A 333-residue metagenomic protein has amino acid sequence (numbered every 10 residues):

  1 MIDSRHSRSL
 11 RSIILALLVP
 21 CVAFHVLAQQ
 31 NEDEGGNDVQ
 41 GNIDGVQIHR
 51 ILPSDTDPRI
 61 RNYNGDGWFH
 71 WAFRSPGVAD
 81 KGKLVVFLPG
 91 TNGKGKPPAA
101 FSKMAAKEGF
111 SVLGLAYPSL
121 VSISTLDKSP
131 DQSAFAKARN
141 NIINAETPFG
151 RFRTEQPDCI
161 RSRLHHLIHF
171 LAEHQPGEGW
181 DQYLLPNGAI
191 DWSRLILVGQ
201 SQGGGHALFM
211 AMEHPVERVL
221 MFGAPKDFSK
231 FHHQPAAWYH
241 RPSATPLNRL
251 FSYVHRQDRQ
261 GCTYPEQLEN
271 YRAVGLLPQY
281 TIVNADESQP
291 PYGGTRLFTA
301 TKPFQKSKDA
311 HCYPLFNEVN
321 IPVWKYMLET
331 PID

Functional and structural regions predicted by a protein language model:
Q30-V78: N-terminal cap/lid segment of alpha/beta-hydrolase-fold proteins
A72-P76, E217-C312: The feature captures the conserved acid-bearing segment of alpha/beta-hydrolase catalytic domains
G82-G90: Short beta-strand element of the alpha/beta-hydrolase
A99-G114: Short amphipathic alpha-helix adjacent to the substrate-entry channel of hydrolases
S133-N187: Alpha/beta-hydrolase active-site loop
L185-G199: Alpha/beta-hydrolase fold nucleophile elbow
V198-G203, A207: Gly/Ala-rich beta-loop-alpha elbow adjacent to hydrolase catalytic centers
